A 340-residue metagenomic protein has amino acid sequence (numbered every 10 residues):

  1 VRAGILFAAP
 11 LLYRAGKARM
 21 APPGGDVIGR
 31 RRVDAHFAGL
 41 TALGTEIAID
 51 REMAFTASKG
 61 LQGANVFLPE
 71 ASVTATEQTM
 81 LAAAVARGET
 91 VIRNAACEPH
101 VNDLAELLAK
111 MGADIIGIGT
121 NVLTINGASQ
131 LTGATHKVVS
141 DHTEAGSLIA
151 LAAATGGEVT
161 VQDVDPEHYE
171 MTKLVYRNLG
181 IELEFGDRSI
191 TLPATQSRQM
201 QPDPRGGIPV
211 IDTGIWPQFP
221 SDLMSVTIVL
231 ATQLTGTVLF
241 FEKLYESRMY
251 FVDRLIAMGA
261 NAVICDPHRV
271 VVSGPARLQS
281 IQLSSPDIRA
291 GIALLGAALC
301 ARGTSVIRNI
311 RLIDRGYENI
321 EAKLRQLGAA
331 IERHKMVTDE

Functional and structural regions predicted by a protein language model:
V1-E340: Short, structured segments at the rim of ligand-binding sites
